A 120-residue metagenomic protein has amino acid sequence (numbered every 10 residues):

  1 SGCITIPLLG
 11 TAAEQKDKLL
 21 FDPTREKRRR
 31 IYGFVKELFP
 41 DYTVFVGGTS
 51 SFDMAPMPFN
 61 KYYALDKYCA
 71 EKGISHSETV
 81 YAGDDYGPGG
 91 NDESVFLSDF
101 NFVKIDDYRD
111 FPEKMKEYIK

Functional and structural regions predicted by a protein language model:
S1-V80, N91: Conserved acidic, metal-coordinating active-site core of Asp-based, Mg2+-dependent phosphoryl-transfer enzymes
I6, L65, E71, S75-K116: Acidic, Mg2+-coordinating phosphoryl-transfer loop and its flanking beta/alpha structural elements, shared across
I119-K120: Charge-biased C-terminal accessory regions appended to nucleic-acid-, cytoskeletal NTPase
